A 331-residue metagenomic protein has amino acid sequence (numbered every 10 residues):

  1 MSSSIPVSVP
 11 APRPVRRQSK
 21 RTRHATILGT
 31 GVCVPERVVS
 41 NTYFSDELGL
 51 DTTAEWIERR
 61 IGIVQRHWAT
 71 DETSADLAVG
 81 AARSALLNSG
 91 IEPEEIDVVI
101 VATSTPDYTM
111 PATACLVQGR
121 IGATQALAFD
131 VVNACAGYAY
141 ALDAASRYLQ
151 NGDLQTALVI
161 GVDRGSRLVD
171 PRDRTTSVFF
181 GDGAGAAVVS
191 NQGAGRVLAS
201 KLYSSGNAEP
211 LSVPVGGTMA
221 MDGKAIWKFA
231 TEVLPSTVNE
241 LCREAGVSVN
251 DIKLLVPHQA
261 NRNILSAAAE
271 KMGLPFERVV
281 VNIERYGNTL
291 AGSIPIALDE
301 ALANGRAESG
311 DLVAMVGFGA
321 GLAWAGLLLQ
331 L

Functional and structural regions predicted by a protein language model:
S2-D71, D173-E232, S236-N239, F318: Condensing-enzyme catalytic core mediating Claisen C-C bond formation in acyl metabolism
S3-P6, P12-R13, A75, V79-A82 (+6 more regions): Claisen-condensing/thiolase-fold acyl-transfer catalytic domains that form or cleave C-C bonds in fatty acid
I27-G29, I57, A85, V99 (+7 more regions): Buried hydrophobic positions in well-ordered alpha/beta secondary-structure cores of metabolic enzymes
L28-G31, A102, V132, A157-D163 (+2 more regions): Short beta-strand segments
T53, S74-S89, A230-A245, I294-A301: Short, well-ordered amphipathic alpha-helical segments that serve as non-catalytic structural scaffolds within diverse
G62-V64, E95-I100, G119-V132, S166-R172 (+1 more regions): Glycine/charged-rich beta-loop-alpha catalytic/anionic-binding loops adjacent to active sites
E94-A102, V249-H258: Short glycine-rich phosphate-binding loop at a beta-alpha junction
Y148-G181: Flexible, glycine-rich active-site loops centered on histidine and acidic residues that chelate a metal or position
